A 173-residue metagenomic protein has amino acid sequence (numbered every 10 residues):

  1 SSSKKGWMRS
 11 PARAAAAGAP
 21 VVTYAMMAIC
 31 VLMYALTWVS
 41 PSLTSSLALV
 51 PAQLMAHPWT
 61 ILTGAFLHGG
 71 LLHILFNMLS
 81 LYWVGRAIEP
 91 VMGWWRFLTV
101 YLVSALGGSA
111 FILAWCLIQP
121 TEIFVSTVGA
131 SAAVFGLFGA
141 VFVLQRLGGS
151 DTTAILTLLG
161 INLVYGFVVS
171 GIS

Functional and structural regions predicted by a protein language model:
S1-S173: A detector for small-residue-rich transmembrane helices and their helix-helix packing motifs
